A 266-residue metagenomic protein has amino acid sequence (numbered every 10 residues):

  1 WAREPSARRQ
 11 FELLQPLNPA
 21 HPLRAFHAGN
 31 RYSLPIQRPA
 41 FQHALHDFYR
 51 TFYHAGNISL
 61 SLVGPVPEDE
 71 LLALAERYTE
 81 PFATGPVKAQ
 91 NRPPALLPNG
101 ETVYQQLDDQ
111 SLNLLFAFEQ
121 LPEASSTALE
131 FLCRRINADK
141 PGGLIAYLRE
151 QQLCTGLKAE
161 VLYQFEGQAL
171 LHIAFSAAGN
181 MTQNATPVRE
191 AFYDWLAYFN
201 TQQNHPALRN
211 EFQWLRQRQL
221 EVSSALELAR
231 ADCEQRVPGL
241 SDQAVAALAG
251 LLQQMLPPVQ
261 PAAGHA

Functional and structural regions predicted by a protein language model:
W1-F48, L144, T155-A159, E190-S241: Acidic/histidine-enriched segments that form metal/cofactor-coordinating and catalytic pocket/exosite environments
Q15, V87-I145, A225-D242, G264-A266: His/Glu-based metal-binding/catalytic segments typifying zinc-dependent metallopeptidases
L23-H27, Y32-S33, H54, S59-Q120: An aromatic/glycine/proline-enriched structural segment found at the starts of mature extracellular/organellar domains
R50-G56, L107-D108, Q164-A169: Short, flexible turn/loop "capping" segments at secondary-structure junctions
E68-A73, E123-S126, N180-R189: Short, conserved charged micro-motifs
N113-L115, I136-G179: A structural supersecondary motif
A244-A266: Segments forming glycine/polar-rich beta-alpha architectures that bind adenosine-containing cofactors
